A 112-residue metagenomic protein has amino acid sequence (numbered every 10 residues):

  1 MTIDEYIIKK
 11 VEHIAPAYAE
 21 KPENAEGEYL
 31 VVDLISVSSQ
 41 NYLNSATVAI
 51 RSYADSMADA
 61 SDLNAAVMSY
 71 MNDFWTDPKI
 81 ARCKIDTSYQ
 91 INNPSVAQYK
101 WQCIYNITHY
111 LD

Functional and structural regions predicted by a protein language model:
M1-P16, E26-G27, D33-D112: Charged, amphipathic alpha-helical segments and their flanking helix caps
E20-P22: Polyanion-binding surfaces on beta-sheet-dominated domains and ring/shell assemblies
